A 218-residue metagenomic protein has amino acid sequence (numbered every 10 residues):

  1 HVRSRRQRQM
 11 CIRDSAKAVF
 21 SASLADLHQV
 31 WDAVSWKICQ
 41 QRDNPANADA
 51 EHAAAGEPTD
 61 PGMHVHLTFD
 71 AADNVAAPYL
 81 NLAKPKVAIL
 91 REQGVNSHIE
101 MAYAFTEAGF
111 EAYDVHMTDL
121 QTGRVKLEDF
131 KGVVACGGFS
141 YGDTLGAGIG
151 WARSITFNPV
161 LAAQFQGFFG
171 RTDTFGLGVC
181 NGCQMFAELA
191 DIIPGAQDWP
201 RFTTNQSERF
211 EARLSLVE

Functional and structural regions predicted by a protein language model:
H1-I12: Single conserved hydrophobic/aromatic residue that forms the stacking wall/gate of nucleotide- or nucleobase-binding
Q9, K17-V19, E92-V95, D119 (+2 more regions): Short, glycine-/Ser/Thr-/acidic-enriched flexible segments
K17-A104: Flexible inter-domain linker/hinge segments
I99-V115: Short helix-loop-beta junction
V115-G123: Short acidic loop-to-helix transition motifs that present clustered carboxylates
L127-E128: A short, aliphatic-rich alpha-helical micro-motif
K131: Conserved acidic residues
C136-E218: Cysteine-nucleophile active-site neighborhood
